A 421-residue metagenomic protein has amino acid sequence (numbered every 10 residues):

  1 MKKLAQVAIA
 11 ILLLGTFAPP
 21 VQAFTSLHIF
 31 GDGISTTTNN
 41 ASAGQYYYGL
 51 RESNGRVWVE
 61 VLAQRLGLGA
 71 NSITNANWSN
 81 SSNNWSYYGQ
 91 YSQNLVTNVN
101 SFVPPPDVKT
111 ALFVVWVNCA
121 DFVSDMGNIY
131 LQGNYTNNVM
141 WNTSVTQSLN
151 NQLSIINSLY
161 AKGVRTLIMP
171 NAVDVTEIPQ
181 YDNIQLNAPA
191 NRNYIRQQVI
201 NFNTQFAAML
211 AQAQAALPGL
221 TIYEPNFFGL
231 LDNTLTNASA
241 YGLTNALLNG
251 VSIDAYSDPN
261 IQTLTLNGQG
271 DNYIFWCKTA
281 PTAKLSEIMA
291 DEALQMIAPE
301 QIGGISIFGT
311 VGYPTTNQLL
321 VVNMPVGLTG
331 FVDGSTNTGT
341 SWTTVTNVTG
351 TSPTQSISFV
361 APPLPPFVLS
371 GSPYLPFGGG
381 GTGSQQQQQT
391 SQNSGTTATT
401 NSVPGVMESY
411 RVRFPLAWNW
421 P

Functional and structural regions predicted by a protein language model:
M1-A23, P421: Sec-dependent, cleavable N-terminal signal peptides
K2, A18, D107-K109, K162-R165 (+12 more regions): Surface-exposed charge patches in extracellular/virion surface proteins
Q6-V7, L13, S286, S394-T397 (+1 more regions): Intrinsically disordered and other compositionally biased segments
A8-A10, F227, P365: Terminal low-complexity, poorly structured segments
L12-G15, V21-G304: Conserved active-site regions of diverse hydrolases
P299-P421: Short, composition-biased motifs enriched in small/polar/acidic residues
